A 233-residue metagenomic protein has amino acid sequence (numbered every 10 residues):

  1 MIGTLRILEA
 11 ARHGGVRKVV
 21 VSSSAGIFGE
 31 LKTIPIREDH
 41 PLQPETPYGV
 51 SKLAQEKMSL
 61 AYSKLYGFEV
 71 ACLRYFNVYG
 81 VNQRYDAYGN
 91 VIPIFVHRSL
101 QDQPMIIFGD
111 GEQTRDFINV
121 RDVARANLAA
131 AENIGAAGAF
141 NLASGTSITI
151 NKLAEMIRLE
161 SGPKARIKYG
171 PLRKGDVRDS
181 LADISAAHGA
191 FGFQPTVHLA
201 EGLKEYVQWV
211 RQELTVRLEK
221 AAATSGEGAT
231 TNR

Functional and structural regions predicted by a protein language model:
M1-V78, R121, V197, W209-V216 (+1 more regions): N-terminal Rossmann-like NAD(P)+-binding domain of SDR-like oxidoreductases, especially those catalyzing
R6, Q83-R84, Q113-R115: Heptad-repeat alpha-helical coiled-coil signaling segments
R12, E30-K32, N82, F117 (+1 more regions): Short glycine-/acidic-enriched loop or helix-start segments at secondary-structure transitions that form or flank
V19, S99-R233: C-terminal substrate-binding subdomain of Rossmann-fold SDR/epimerase-dehydratase oxidoreductases
E30-P35, R84-Y85, D110: Conserved catalytic-core motifs of eukaryotic protein kinase domains, centered on the activation segment
P47, N82-A87: Short, solvent-exposed loop/turn segments at secondary-structure boundaries
A54, M58, Y62, F95 (+2 more regions): Hydrophobic alpha-helix immediately C-terminal to the catalytic Tyr-X-X-X-Lys motif of short-chain
